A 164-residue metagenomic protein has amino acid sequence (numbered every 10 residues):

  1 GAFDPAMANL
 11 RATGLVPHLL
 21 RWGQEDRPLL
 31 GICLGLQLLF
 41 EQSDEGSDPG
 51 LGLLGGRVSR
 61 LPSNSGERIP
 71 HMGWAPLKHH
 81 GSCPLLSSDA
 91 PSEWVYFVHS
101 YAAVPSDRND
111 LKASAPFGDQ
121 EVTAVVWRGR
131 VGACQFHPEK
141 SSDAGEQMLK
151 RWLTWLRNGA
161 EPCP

Functional and structural regions predicted by a protein language model:
G1-W74: Cysteine-nucleophile active-site neighborhood
Q24, R57-P164: Amide-donor transfer/coupling interface in amidating biosynthetic enzymes
